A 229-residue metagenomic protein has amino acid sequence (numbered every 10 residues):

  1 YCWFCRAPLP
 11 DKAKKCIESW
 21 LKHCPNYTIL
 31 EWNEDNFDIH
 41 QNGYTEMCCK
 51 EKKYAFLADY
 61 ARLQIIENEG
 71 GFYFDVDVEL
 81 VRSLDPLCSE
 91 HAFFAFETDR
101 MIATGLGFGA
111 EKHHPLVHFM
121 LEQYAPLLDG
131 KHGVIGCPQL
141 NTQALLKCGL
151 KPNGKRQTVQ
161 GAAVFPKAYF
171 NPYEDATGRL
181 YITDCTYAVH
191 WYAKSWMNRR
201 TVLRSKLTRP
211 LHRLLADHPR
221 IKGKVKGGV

Functional and structural regions predicted by a protein language model:
Y1-A58, F74-V229: Glycosyltransferase-associated regions of secretory-pathway enzymes, highlighting luminal stem/catalytic domains
Y60-G71: Small-residue hinge/turn detector
